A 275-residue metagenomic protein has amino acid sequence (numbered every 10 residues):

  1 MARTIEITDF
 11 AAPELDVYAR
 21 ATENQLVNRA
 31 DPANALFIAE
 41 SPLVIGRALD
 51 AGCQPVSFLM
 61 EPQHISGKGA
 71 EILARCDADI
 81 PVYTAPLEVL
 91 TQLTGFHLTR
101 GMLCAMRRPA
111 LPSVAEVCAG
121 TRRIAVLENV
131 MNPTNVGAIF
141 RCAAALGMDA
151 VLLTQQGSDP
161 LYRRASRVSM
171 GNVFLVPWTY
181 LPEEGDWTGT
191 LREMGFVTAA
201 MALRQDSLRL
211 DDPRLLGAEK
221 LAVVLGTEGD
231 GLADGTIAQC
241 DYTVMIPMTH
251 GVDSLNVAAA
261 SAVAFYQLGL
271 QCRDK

Functional and structural regions predicted by a protein language model:
M1-E71, G157-S158: Boundary-proximal intrinsically disordered activation/regulatory segments immediately upstream of a helical core
I5, T84, P109-D206: RNA substrate-binding interface of SAM-dependent RNA methyltransferases
L49, C76, R192: Anion (oxyanion) recognition and catalysis
G67-D79, T236: Short, aromatic/basic amphipathic alpha-helical patches
R75-G95, T179: A glycine-rich helix N-cap at a beta->alpha junction
M102-C104, C142-L146, G157-V173, D234-K275: Structured adenosyl-cofactor binding patch, chiefly the S-adenosyl-L-methionine
A199-V252: Active-site/ligand-binding-proximal alpha/beta "capping" segment
